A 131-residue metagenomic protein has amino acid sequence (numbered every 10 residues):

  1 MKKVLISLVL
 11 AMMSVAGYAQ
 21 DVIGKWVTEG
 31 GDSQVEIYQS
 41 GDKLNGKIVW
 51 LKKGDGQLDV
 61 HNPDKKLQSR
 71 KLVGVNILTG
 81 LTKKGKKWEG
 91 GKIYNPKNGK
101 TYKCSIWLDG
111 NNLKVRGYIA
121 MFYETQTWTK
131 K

Functional and structural regions predicted by a protein language model:
M1-V4: Positively charged n-region of N-terminal signal peptides that target proteins for export
I6-L8: Sec-dependent N-terminal signal peptides
M13-A19: Sec/Tat signal peptide C-region and signal peptidase I cleavage site
I23, E29-Q34, Y38-Y94, Y102: Central antiparallel beta-sheet cores of small beta-barrel/beta-sandwich binding domains
N95-I106, N112-A120, E124: Short, exposed beta-strand-loop hairpins at the edges of beta-sheets in extracellular/periplasmic proteins
